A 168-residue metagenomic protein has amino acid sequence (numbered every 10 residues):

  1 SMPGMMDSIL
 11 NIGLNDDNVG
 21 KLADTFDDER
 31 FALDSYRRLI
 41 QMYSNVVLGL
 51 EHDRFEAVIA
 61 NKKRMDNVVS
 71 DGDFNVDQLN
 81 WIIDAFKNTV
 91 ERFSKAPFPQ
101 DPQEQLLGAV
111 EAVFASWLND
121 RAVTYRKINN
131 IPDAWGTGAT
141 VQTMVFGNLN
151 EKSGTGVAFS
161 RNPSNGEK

Functional and structural regions predicted by a protein language model:
S1-K168: Nucleotide/phosphate-binding sheet-loop regions of phosphoryl- and nucleotidyl-transfer enzymes
